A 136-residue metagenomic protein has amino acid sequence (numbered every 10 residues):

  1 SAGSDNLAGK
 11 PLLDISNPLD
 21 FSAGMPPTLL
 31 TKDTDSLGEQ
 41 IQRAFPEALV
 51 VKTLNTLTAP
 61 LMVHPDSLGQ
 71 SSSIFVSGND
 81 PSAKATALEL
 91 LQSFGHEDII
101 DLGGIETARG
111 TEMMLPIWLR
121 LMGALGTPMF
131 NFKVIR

Functional and structural regions predicted by a protein language model:
S1-G24: Rossmann-fold NAD(P) dinucleotide-binding segment
A2, L7-K10, K32-R43: NAD(P)-cofactor binding segment of oxidoreductase domains
G9, E47-V50: A glycine-biased structural micro-motif
F21, L57-L61: Conserved catalytic-site region of short-chain dehydrogenase/reductase
P26-T34, E39, H64-S82: Short beta-strand and adjoining strand-loop segment in the mid-core of the Rossmann-like NAD(P)-dependent dehydrogenase
L49-T58: Conserved beta-loop-beta element that borders a ligand/cofactor-binding pocket
S72-R136: Active-site-lining helix/loop region of Rossmann-like oxidoreductase modules
